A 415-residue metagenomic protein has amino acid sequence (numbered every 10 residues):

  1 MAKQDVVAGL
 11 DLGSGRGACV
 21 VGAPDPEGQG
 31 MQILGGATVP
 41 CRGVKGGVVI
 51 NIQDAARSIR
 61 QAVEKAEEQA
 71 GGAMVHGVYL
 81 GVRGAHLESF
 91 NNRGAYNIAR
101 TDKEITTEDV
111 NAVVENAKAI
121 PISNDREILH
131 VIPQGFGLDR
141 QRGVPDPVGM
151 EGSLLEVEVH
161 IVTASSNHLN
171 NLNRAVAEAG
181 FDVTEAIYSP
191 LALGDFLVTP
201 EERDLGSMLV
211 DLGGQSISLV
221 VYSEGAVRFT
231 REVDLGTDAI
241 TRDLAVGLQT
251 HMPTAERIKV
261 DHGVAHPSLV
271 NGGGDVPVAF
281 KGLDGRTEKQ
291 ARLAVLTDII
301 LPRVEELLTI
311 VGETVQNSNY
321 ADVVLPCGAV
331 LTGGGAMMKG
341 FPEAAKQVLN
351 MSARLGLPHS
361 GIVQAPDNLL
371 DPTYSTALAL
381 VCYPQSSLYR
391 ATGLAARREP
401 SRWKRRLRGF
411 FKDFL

Functional and structural regions predicted by a protein language model:
M1-R16, V20-M208, A226-V227, T237 (+7 more regions): Nucleotide/phosphate-binding catalytic cleft detector across ATP-hydrolyzing and phosphate-transferring enzymes
S14, G213-G214: Short, glycine/acidic-enriched loop or turn micro-motifs at the edges of active sites
L80-A85, C327-M337: Glycine-rich beta-strand-to-loop/alpha-helix junction loops that act as flexible
S218-V220: A structural feature that tracks compact, well-ordered secondary-structure segments with a strong bias toward
S223: A cytosolic small-molecule/anion-sensing beta-strand core signal
F229, V330-C382: Nucleotide-binding motor/catalytic cores of P-loop/tubulin-like NTPases across gene-expression machines
T309, E313-G328, M338-G356, S387-R390: ATP-binding/phosphotransfer module of carbohydrate and carboxylate kinases, centering on a glycine-rich
